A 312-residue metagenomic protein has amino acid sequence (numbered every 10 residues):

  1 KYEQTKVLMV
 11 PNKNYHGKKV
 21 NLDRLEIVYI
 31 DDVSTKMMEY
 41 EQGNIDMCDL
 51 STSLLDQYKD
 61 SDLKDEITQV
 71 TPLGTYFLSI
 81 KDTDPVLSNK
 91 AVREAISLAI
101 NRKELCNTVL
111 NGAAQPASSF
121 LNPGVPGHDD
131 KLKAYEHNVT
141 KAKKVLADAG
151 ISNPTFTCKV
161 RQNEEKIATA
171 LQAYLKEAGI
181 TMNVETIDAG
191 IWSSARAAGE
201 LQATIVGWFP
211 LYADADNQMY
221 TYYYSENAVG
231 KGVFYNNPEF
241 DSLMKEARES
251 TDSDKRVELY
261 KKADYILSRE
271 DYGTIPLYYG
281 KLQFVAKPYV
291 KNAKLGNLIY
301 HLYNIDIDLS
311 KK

Functional and structural regions predicted by a protein language model:
K1-V10, V257-E258, L298-K312: The feature preferentially marks the first beta-strand/turn patch immediately downstream of a bacterial lipoprotein
E3, P126, A147-L211, Y279-L282: Ligand/substrate-recognition segments at binding pockets and active sites
L8, S88-A173, E177-A178, K262 (+1 more regions): Append "and occasionally in soluble cytosolic enzymes with long acidic Gly/Pro-rich linkers
N12-Y58, T181: Ligand-site clamp/hinge motif
G17-L22, Y58-T71, S79-K90, P123-K144 (+3 more regions): Short, solvent-exposed loop/beta-turn-alpha elements that line the ligand-binding surface or hinge of extracytoplasmic
K36-M37, I45, L54-L55, V92 (+5 more regions): Short, hydrophobic alpha-helical packing/hinge segments within bilobed ligand-binding/sensory domains
I45-S51, Q202-G207, P276: Paired acidic/hydrophobic, glycine-rich loop segments that form the ligand-binding mouth/hinge of periplasmic-binding
S51-D62, P210-A215: A ligand-binding cleft/hinge motif common to bilobed small-molecule-binding domains
